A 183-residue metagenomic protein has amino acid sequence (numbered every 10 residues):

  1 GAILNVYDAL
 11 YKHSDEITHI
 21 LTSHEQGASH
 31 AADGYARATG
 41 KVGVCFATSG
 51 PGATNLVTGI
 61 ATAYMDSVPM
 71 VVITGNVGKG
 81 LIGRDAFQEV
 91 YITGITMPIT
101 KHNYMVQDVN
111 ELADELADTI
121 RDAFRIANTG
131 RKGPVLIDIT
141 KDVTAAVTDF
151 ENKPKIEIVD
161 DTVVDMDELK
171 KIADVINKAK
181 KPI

Functional and structural regions predicted by a protein language model:
G1-I183: N-terminal alpha/beta PP-like core and its mobile active-site loop of ThDP/TPP-dependent enzymes
